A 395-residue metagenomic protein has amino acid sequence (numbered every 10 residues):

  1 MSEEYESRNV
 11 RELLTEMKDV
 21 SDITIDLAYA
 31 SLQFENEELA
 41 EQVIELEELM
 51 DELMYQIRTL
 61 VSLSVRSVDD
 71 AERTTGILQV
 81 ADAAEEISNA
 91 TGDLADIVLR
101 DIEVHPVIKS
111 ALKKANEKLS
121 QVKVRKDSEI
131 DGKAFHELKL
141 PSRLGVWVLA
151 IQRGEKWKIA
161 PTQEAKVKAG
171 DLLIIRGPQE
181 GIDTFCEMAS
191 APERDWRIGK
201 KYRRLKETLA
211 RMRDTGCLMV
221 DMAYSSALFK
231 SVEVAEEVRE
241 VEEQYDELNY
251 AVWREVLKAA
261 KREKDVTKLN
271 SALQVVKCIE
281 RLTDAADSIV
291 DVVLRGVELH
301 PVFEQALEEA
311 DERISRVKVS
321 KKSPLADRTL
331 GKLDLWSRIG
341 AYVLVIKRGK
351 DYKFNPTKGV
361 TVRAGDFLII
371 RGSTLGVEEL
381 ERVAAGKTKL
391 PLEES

Functional and structural regions predicted by a protein language model:
M1-S395: Cytosolic, long alpha-helical scaffolding segments
